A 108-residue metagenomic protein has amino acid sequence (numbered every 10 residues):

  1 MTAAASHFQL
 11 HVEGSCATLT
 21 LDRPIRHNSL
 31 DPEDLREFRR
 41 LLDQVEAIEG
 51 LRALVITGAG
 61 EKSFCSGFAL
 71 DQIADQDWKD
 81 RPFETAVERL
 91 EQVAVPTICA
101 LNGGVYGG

Functional and structural regions predicted by a protein language model:
M1-T57: Conserved CoA-thioester-binding segment of acyl-CoA-metabolizing enzymes
D22, F68, N102: Histidine-centered beta-alpha loop that forms part of the nucleotide-sugar donor binding/catalytic region in diverse
L30, L70, L101: Hydrophobic pocket-lining residues within nucleotide cofactor-binding pockets
G50, G58-R89, V105: Glycine- (often His-adjacent) and acidic-residue-rich active-site loop that binds/positions the CoA thioester
R89-G108: Glycine-rich beta-to-alpha active-site loop
